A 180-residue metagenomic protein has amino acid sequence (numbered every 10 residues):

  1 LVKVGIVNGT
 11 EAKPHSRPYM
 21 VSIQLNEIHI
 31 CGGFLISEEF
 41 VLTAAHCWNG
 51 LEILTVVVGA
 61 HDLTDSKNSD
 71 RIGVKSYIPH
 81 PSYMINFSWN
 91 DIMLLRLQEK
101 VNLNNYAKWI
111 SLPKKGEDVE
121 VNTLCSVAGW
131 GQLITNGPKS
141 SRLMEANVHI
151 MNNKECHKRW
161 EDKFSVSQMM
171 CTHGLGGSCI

Functional and structural regions predicted by a protein language model:
L1-H15, V101-N105, I110, D118-T123 (+1 more regions): Extracellular/luminal ectodomains of metazoan preproproteins built from arrays of small disulfide-bonded modules
L1-L42, L54-A60, D65: Protease-domain processing segments flanking chymotrypsin-fold serine proteases, especially trypsin-like
K3-V7, M20-N26, T123-I180: Extracellular trypsin-like serine protease catalytic domains
V7, V57-N102, K115, E161-D162: Conserved catalytic-core segment of clan PA serine endopeptidases
V21, G33, E39, T43 (+5 more regions): Terminal peptide-recognition signature
H46-G50, A60-T64, Q98-L103, G131-I134 (+2 more regions): Acidic glycine-/aspartate-rich tracts in secreted/extracellular proteins
T55-D65, S111-E117, N147-N153: Short edge-strand/loop segments of extracellular domains
I78-M84, K100-L143: Active-site substrate-binding loop(s) of clan PA
